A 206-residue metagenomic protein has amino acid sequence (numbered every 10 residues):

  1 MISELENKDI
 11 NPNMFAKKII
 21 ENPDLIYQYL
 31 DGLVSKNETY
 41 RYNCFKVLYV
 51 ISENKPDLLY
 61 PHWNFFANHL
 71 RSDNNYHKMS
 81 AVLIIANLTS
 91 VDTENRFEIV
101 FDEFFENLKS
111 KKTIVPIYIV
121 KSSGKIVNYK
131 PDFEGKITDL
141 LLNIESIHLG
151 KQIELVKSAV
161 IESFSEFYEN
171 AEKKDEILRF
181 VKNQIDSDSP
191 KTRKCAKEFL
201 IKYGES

Functional and structural regions predicted by a protein language model:
M1-S206: Alpha-helical scaffold domains
